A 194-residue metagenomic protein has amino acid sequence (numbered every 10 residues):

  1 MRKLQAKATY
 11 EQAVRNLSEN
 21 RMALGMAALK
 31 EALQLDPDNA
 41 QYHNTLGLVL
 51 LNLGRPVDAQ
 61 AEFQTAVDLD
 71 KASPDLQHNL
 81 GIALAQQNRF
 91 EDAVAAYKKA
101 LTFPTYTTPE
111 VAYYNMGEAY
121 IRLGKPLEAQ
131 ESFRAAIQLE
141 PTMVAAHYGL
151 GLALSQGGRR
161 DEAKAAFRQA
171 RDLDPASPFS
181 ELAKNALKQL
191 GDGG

Functional and structural regions predicted by a protein language model:
K3-A6, S155-G194: Terminal, low-structured helical/coil segments at or just beyond the last alpha-helical repeat
L35, L69-D70, F103-T105, L139 (+1 more regions): Structural marker of alpha-solenoid helical repeat scaffolds
T45-L48, N79, N115, G149 (+1 more regions): Canonical tetratricopeptide repeat
